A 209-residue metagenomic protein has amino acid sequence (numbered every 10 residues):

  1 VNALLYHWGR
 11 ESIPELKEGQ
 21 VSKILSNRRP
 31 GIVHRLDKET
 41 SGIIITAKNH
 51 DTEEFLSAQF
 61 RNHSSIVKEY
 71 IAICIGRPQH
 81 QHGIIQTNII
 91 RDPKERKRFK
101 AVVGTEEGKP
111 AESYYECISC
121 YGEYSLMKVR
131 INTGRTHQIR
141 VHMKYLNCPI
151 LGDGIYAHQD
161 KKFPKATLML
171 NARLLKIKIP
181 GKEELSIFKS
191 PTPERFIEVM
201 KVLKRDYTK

Functional and structural regions predicted by a protein language model:
V1-I84, N88-P93, K189-L203: RNA pseudouridine synthases
L4, I45, A72, Y115 (+3 more regions): Residue-level signal for inorganic ion chemistry
S22-I24, R35, N62-S64, V103 (+3 more regions): Short secondary-structure boundary/capping segments
R29, T40, I66-E69, Q81 (+8 more regions): A generic structural signal for well-ordered coil/turn residues at beta-strand boundaries that shape enzyme active-site
L36, R77, I118-C120, D153: Residue-level recognition of beta-strand microenvironments
C74, Y114-C117, I150: Conserved hydrophobic positions within beta-strands
I75, V129-N132: A structural micro-motif recognizing beta-strand termini and the immediately following turn/loop segments
G104-E112, G122, N132, T136-K209: Pseudouridine synthases involved in rRNA/tRNA modification
